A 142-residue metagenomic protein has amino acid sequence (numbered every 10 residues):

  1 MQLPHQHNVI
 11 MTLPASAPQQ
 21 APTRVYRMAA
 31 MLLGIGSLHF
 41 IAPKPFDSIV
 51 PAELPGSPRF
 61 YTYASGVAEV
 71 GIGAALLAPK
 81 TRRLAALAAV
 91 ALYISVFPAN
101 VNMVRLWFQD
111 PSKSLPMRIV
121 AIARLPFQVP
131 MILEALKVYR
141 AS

Functional and structural regions predicted by a protein language model:
M1-S142: Short amphipathic, positively biased membrane-proximal segments that drive organelle/inner-membrane targeting
